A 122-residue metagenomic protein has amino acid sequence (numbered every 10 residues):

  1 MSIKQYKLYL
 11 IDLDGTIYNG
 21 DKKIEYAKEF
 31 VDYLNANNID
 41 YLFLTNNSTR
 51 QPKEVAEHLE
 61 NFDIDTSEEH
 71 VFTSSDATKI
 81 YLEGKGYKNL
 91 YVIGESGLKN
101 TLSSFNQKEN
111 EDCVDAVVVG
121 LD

Functional and structural regions predicted by a protein language model:
M1-L13, I17-D122: HAD-like aspartate-dependent phosphatase fold
